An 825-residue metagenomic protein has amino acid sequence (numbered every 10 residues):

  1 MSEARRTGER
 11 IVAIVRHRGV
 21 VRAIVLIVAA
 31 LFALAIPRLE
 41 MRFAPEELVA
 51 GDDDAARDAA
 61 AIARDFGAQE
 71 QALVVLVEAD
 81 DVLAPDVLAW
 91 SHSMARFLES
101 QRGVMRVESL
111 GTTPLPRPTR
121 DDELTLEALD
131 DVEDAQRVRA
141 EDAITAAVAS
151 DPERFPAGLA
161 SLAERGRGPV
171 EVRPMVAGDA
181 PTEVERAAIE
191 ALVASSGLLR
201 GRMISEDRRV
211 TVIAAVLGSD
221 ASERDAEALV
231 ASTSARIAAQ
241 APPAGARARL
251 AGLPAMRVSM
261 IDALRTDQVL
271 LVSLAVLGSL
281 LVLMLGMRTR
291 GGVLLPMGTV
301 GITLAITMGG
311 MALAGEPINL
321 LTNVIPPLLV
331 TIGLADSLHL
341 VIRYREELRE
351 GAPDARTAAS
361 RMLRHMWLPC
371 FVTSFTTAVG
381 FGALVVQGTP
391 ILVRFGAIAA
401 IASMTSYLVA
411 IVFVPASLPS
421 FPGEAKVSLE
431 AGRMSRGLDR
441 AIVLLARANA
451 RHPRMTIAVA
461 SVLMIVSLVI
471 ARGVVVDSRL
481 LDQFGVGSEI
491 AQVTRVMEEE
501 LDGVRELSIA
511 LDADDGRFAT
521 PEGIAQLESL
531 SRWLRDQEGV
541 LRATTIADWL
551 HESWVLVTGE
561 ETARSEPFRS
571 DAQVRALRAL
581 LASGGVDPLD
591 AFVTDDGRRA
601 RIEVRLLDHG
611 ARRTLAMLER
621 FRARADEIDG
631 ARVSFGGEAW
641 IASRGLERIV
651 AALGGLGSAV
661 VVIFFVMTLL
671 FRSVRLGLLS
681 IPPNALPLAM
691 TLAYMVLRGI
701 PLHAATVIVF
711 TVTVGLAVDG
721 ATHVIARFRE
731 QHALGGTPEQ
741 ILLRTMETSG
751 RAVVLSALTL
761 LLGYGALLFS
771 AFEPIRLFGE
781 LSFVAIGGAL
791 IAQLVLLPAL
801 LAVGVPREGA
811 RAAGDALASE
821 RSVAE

Functional and structural regions predicted by a protein language model:
M1-L26, E350-P353, S360, L408-M464 (+3 more regions): Interfacial helix-loop-helix hairpins and adjacent transmembrane helices of multi-pass alpha-helical membrane proteins
A4, E347-F375, H732-L758: Helix-loop junctions and hydrophobic alpha-helical segments within the transmembrane domains of large membrane
I36-V82, L88, R186-M203, A446-R447 (+7 more regions): Solvent-exposed, non-transmembrane loop/terminal regulatory segments of multi-pass membrane proteins
A56-R57, S100, M105-S219, S232 (+2 more regions): Extracytoplasmic
A89, D179-R290, G301, A525-E528 (+1 more regions): Extracytoplasmic
T266-P317, V386-P390, G655-G699, F769: Interfacial segments of transmembrane alpha-helices in multi-pass membrane proteins
V282, F371-V414, P419, F664-T668 (+2 more regions): Hydrophobic, glycine/alanine-rich multi-pass transmembrane helices and their short helix-loop junctions in large
L328-R349, C370-T377, V412-F413, V712-H732 (+3 more regions): Short helical (or helix-break) motifs at transmembrane helix termini and adjacent helical loops in multi-pass membrane
